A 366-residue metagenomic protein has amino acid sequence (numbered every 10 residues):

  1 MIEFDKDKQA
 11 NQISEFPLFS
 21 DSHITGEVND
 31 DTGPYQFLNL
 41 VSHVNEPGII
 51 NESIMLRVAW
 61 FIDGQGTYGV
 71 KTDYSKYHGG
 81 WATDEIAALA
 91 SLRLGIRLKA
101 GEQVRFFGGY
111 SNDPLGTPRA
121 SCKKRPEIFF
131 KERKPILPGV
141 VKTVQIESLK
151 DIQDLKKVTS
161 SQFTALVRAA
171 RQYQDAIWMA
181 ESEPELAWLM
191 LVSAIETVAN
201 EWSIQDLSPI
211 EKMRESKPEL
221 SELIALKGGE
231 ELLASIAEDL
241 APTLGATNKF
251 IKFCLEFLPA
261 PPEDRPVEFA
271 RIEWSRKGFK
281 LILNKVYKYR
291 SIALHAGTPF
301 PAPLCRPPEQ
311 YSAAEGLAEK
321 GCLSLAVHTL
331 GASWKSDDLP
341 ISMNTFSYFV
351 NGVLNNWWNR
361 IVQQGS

Functional and structural regions predicted by a protein language model:
M1-L189, S193, T197, Q205 (+1 more regions): Charged, non-catalytic interaction/linker regions at domain boundaries that couple catalytic cores to substrate
V28-G33, K156-S366: Amphipathic, oligomerization/interface secondary-structure segments
